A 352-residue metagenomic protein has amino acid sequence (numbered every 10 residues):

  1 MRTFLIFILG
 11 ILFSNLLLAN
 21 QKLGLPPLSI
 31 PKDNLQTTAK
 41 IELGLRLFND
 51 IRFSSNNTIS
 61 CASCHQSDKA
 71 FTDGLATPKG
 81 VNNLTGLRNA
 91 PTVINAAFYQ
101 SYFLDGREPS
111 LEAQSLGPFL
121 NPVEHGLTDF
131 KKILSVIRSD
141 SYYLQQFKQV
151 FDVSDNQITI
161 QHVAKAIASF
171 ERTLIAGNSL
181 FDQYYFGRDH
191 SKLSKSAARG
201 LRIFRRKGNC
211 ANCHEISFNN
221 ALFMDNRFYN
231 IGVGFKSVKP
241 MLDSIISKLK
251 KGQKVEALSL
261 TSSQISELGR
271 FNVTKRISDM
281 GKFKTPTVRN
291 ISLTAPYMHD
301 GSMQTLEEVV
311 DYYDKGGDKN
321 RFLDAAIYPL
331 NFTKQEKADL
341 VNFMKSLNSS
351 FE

Functional and structural regions predicted by a protein language model:
R2-L43, F53, Y99, G117-P122 (+6 more regions): Post-cleavage N-terminal segment of exported redox proteins
N20-G117, D182-M303, E308-D311, D318-N320 (+1 more regions): Short glycine/threonine-rich turn/loop motifs
S302, L306-V310, G317-F332, D339 (+1 more regions): C-terminal soluble interaction/assembly domains
